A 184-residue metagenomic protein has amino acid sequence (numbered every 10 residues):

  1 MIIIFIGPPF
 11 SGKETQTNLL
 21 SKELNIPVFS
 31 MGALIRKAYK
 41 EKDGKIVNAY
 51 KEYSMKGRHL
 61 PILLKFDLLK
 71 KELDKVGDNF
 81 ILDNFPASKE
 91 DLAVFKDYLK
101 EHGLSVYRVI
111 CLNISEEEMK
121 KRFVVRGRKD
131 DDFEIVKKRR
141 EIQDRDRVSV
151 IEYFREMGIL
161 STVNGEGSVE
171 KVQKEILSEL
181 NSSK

Functional and structural regions predicted by a protein language model:
M1-K184: Glycine-rich phosphate-binding loop of ATP-dependent small-molecule kinases
